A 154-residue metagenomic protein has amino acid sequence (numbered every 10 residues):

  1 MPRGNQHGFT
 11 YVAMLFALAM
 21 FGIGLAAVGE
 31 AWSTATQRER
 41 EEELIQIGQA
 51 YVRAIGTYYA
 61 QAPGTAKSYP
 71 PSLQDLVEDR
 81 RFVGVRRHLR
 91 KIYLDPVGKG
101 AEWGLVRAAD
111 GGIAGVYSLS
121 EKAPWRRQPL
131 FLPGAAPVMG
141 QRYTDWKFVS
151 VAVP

Functional and structural regions predicted by a protein language model:
M1-H7: N-terminal leader/signal peptides at the extreme start of proteins
F9-G48: Aliphatic-rich helix starts adjacent to a transmembrane/signal segment
R53-P154: Low-complexity, acidic interaction segments enriched in glycine
